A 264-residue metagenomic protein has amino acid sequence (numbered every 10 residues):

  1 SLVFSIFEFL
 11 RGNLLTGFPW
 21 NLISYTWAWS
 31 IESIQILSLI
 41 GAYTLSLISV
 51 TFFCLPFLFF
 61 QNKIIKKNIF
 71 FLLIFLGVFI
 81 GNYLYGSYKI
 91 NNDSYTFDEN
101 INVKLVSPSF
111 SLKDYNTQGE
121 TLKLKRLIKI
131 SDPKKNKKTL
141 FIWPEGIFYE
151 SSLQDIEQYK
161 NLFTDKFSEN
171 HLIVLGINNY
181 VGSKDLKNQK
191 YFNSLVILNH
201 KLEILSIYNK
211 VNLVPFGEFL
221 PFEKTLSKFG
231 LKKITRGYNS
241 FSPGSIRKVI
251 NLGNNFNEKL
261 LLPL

Functional and structural regions predicted by a protein language model:
S1-L264: Enzyme catalytic cores with a strong preference for nitrogen-chemistry domains
